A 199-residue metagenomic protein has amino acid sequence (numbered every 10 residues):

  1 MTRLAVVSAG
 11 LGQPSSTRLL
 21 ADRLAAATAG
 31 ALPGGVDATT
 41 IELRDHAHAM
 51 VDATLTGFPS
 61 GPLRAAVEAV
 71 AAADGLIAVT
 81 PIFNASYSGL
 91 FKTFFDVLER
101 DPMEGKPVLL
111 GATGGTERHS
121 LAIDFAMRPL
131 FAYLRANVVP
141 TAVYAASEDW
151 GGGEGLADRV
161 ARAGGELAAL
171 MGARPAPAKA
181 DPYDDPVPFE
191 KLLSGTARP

Functional and structural regions predicted by a protein language model:
M1-K92, D96, Y183-P199: N-terminal beta1-alpha1-beta2 submodule of the flavodoxin-like/Rossmannoid cofactor-binding fold
L20-L24, I123, A163: Hydrophobic alpha-helical membrane-association signature
A29-G34, A132, A136, G165-A176: Generic secondary-structure signature for well-ordered alpha-helical cores
R100-E104: Short, conserved loop/helix-junction motifs that constitute active-site signature segments in enzyme catalytic cores
V108-R162: Short, glycine-/small-residue-rich phosphate/pyrophosphate-handling segment
T141-P199: Glycine-rich phosphate/pyrophosphate-binding loop and the adjoining helix
